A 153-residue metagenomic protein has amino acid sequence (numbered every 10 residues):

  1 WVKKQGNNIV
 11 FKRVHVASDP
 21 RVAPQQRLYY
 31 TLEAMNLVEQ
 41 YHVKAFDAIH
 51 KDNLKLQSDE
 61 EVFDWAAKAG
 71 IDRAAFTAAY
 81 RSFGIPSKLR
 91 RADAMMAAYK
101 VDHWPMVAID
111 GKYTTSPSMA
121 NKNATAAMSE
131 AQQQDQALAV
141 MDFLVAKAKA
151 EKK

Functional and structural regions predicted by a protein language model:
W1-E61, N123, Q136, V140: Structural alpha/beta surface segment adjacent to cysteine/selenocysteine redox centers across thiol/disulfide enzymes
V2-G6, L32-N36, A45, I49-N53 (+5 more regions): Sec/Tat-exported extracytoplasmic proteins
Y30, D64, A94: Surface-exposed charge patches
A69-K153: C-terminal cap of thioredoxin/glutaredoxin-like
